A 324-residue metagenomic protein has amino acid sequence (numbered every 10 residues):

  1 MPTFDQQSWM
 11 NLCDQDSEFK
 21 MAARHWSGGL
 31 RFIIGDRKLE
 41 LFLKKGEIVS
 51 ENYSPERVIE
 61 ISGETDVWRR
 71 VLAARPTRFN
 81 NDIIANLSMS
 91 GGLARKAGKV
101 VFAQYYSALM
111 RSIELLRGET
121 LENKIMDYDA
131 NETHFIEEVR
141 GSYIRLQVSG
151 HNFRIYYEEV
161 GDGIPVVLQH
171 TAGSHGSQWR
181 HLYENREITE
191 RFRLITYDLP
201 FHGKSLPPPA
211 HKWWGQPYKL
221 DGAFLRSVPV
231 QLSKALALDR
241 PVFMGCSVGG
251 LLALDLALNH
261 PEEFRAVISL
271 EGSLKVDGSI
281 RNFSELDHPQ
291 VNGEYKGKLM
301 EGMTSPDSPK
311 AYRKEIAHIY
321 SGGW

Functional and structural regions predicted by a protein language model:
M1-I136: Feature captures hydrophobic
G118-V166, T189-F192, L238: Alpha/beta-hydrolase fold catalytic core
F153-H211: Conserved HGGG/HGGXW glycine-rich cap/lid loop of the alpha/beta-hydrolase fold
R180, V230, L254-L258: Short, hydrophobic alpha-helix immediately C-terminal to the catalytic nucleophile
T196-M244: Active-site loop/oxyanion-hole signature of alpha/beta-hydrolase fold enzymes
G245, G249, A253: Gly/Ala-rich beta-loop-alpha elbow adjacent to hydrolase catalytic centers
L254, L258-N259, F264-G297: Flexible "cap/lid" loop of the alpha/beta hydrolase fold
G278-S279, F283-S284, V291-W324: Conserved alpha/beta-hydrolase catalytic His-Asp/Glu region
